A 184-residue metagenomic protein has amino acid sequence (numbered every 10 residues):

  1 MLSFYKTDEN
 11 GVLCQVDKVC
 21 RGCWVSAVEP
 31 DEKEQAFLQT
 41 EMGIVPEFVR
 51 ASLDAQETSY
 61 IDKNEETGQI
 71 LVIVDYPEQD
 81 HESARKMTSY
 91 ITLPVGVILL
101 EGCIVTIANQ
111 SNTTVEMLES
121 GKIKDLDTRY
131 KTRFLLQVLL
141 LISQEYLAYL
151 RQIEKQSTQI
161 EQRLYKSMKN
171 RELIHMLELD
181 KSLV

Functional and structural regions predicted by a protein language model:
M1-V184: Peripheral, non-transmembrane regulatory/ligand-interaction domains of membrane transport proteins
